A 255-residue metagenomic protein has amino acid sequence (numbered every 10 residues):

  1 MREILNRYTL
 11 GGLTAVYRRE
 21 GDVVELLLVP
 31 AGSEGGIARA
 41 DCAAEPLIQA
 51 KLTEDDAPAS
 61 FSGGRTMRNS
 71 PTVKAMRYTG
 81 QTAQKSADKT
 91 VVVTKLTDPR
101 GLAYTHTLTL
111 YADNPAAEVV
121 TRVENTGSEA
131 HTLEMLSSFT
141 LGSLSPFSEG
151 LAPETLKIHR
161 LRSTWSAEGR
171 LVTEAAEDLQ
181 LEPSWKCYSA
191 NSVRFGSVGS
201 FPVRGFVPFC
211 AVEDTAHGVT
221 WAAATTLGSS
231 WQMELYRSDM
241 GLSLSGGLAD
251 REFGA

Functional and structural regions predicted by a protein language model:
R2-F253: Polysaccharide-binding surfaces and accessory modules of carbohydrate-active proteins
